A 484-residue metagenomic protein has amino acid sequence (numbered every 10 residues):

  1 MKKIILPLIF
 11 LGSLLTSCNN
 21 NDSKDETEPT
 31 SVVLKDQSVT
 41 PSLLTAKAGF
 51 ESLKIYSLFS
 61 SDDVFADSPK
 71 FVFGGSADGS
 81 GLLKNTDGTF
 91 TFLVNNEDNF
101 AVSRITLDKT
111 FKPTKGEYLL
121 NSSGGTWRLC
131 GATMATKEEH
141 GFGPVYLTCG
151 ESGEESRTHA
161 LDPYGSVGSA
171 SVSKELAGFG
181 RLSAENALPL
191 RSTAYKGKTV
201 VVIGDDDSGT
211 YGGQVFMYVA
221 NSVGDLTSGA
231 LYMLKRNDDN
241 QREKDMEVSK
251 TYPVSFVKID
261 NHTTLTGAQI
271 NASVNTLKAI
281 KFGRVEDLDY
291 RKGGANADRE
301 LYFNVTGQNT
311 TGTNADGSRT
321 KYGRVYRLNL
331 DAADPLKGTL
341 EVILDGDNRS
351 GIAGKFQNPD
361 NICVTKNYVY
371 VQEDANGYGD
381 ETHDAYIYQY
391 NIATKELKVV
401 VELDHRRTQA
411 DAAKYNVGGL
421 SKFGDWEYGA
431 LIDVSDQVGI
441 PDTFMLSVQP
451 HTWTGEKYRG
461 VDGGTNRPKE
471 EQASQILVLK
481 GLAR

Functional and structural regions predicted by a protein language model:
M1-I4: Positively charged n-region of N-terminal signal peptides that target proteins for export
L6-I9: Sec-dependent N-terminal signal peptides
L15-S17: C-terminal motif of bacterial Sec signal peptides marking the signal peptidase cleavage site
N19-R484: Sequence/structural signature of beta-propeller domains
